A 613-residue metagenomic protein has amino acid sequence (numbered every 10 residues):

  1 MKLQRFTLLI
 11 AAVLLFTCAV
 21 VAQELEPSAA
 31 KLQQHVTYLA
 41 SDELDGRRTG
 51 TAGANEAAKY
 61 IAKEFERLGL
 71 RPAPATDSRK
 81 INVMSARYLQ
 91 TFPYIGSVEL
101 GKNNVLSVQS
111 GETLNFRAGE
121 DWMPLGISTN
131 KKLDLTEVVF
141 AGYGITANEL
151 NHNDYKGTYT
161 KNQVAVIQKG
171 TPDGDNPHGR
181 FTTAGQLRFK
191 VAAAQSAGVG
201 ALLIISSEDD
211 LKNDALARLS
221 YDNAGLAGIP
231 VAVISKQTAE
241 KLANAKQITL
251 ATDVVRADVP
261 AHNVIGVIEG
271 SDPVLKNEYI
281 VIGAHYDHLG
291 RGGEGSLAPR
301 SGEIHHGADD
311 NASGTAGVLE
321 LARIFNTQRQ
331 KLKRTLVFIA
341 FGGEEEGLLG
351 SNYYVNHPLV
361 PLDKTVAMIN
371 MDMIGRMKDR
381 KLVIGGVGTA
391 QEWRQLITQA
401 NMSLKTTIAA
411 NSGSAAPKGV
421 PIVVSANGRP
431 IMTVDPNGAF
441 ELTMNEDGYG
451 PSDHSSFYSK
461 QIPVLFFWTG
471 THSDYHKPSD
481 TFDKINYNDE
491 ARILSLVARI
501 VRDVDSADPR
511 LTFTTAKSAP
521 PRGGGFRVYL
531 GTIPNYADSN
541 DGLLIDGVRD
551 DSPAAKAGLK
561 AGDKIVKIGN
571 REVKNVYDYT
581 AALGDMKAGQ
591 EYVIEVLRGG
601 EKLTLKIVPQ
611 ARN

Functional and structural regions predicted by a protein language model:
T7-A19: Bacterial N-terminal signal peptides
E24, S97-G101, R117, D121-G157 (+3 more regions): Soluble metallo-hydrolase cores and metallopeptidase-like ectodomains found primarily in the secretory/periplasmic
P27-A52, L68-P74, A86-L89, N213-N223 (+4 more regions): N-terminal capping segment at the start of a domain
Q34, D45-P172, N176, V254 (+1 more regions): Noncatalytic luminal/extracellular "stalk/propeptide" segments of secretory-pathway proteins
N115-R117, V231, A239-E240, F341-G470 (+1 more regions): Metal-dependent peptidase/peptidase-like ectodomains
G185, F189, P260-N263, G290 (+2 more regions): Acidic/histidine-rich catalytic neighborhood of metal-dependent amide-processing enzymes
V231, R323, T327, S473-A519: His/Asp/Glu-rich mid-to-C-terminal helical/loop segments that flank catalytic regions of hydrolases
L442, K477-S479, L496, D505-N613: C-terminal recognition in membrane/secretory proteostasis and scaffolding
